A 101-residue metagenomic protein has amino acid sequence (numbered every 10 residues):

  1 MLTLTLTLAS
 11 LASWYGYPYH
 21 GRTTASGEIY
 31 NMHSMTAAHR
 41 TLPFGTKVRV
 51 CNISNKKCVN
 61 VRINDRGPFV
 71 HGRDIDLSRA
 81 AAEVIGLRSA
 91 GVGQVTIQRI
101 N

Functional and structural regions predicted by a protein language model:
L2-N101: Secreted/periplasmic proteins
